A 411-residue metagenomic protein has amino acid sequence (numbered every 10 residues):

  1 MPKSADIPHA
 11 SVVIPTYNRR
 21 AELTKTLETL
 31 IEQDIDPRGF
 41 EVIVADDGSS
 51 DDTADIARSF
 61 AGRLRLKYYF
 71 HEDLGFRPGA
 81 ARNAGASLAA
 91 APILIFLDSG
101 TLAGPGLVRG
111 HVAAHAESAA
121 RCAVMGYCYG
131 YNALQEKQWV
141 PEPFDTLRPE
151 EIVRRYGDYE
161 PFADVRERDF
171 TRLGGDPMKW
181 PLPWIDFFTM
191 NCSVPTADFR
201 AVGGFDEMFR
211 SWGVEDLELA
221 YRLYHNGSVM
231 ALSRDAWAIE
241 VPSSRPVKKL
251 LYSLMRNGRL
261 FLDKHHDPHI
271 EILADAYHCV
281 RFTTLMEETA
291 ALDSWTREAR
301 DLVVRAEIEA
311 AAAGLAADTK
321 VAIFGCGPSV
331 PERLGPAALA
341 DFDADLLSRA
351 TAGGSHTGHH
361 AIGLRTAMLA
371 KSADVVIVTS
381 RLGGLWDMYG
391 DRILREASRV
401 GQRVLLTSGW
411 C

Functional and structural regions predicted by a protein language model:
P8-S11, E41, E218: Cell-envelope/extracellular polymer assembly enzymes that use nucleotide-activated donors
R19-Q33, Y389, I393: Short, well-formed alpha-helical segments that are part of the catalytic scaffolds of diverse glycosyltransferases
T29, P37, D46-D55, T101: A conserved acidic beta->alpha catalytic loop
E72-A89: Glycine-rich, basic loop-to-helix element that forms the pyrophosphate-binding segment of sugar-nucleotide handling
L94: Short aromatic/hydrophobic "clamp" motif used to bind/position activated sugar donors
G106-P161: Conserved donor NDP-sugar-binding/catalytic core segment of glycosyltransferases
D145-W184: Short, flexible, basic/aromatic active-site loop/helix in glycosyltransferases
K248-L273: Catalytic core of nucleotide-sugar-dependent glycosyltransferases
